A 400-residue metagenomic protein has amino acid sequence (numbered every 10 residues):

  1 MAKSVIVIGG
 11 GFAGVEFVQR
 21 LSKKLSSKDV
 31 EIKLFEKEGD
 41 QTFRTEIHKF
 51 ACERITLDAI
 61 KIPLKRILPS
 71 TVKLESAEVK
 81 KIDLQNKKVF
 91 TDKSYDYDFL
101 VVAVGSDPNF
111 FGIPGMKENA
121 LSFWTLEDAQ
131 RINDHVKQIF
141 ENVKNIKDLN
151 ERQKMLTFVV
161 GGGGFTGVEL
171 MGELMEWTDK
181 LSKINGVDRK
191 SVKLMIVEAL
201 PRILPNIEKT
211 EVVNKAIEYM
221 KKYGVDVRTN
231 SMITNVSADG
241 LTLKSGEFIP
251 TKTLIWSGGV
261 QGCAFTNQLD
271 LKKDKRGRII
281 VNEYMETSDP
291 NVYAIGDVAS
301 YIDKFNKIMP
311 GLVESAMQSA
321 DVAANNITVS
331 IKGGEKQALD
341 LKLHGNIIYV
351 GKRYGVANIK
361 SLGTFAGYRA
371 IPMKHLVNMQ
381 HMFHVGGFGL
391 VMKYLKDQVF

Functional and structural regions predicted by a protein language model:
M1-K73, F158-V159, V168-I207, I255: Beta1-alpha1 glycine-rich phosphate/pyrophosphate-binding loop at the start of Rossmann-like nucleotide-binding domains
M1-S4, K73-T157, I255: FAD-binding core/adjacent interface of flavoenzyme oxidoreductases
G10, K93, V104-G105, S245 (+1 more regions): Glycine-rich, N-terminal phosphate-binding loop of Rossmann-like dinucleotide-binding domains
V72-K81, M175-V281: A Rossmann-like FAD-binding core segment of flavoenzymes
E118-L149, G240-T242, F248-Q318: FAD-site-proximal beta/loop scaffold in flavoenzymes
I146-E151, K307-M309, T328-K360: Active-site-proximal substrate-binding core of FAD-dependent oxidoreductases
E176-D179, E314-L341: Internal hydrophobic alpha-helix adjacent to the cofactor/substrate pocket in enzyme cavities
K352-F400: C-terminal auxiliary extensions adjacent to catalytic cores
